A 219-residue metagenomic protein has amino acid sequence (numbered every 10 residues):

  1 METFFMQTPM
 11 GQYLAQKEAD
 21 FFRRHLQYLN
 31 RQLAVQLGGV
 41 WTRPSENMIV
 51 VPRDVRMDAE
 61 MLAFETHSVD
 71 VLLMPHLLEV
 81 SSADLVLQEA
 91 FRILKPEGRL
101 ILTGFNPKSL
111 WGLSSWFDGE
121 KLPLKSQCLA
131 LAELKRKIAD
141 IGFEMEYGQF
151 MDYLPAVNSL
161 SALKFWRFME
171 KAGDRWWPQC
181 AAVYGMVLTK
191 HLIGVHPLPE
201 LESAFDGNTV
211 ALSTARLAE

Functional and structural regions predicted by a protein language model:
L29-T42: Conserved class I S-adenosyl-L-methionine
E60-L72: A short acidic, Gly/Pro-enriched loop at the edge of an enzyme's catalytic core that lines a small-molecule cofactor
D70-D84: A short SAM/SAH-binding and catalytic strip from SAM-dependent methyltransferases
D84-R99: A short glycine-rich, Lys/Arg-flanked "PGG" loop and its adjoining helix->strand segment in the class I
R99-S126: Conserved class I S-adenosyl-L-methionine
K125-G148: Short alpha-helix
M145-K171, Q179-C180: Conserved catalytic loop of SAM-dependent methyltransferase domains
F168-E219: C-terminal lobe and adjacent flexible extensions of AdoMet/dcAdoMet transferase-like proteins
